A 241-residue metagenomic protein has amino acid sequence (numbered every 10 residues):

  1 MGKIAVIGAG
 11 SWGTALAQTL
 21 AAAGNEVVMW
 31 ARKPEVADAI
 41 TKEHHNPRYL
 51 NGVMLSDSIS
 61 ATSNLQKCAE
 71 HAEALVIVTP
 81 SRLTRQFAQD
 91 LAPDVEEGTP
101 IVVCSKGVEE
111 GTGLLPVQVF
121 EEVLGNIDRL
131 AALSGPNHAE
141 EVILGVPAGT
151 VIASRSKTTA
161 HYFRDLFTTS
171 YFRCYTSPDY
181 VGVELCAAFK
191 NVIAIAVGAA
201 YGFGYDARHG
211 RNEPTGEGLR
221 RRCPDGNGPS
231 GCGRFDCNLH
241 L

Functional and structural regions predicted by a protein language model:
M1-V53, S60-S63, D90: NAD(P)+-binding Rossmann beta1-loop-alpha1 motif at the extreme N-terminus of oxidoreductases
L55, A61-P147, F163: Rossmann-like NAD(P)(H) cofactor-binding subdomain of soluble oxidoreductases
E70-H71, F189, C232: Alpha-helix C-terminal capping/helix-to-coil transition sites in glycosyltransferase folds
L83, D94, V119-R129, P147-D225: Internal alpha-helical scaffold of NAD(P)-dependent oxidoreductase catalytic cores
R221-L241: C-terminal substrate-binding/catalytic lobe of Rossmann-fold NAD(P)-dependent oxidoreductases
